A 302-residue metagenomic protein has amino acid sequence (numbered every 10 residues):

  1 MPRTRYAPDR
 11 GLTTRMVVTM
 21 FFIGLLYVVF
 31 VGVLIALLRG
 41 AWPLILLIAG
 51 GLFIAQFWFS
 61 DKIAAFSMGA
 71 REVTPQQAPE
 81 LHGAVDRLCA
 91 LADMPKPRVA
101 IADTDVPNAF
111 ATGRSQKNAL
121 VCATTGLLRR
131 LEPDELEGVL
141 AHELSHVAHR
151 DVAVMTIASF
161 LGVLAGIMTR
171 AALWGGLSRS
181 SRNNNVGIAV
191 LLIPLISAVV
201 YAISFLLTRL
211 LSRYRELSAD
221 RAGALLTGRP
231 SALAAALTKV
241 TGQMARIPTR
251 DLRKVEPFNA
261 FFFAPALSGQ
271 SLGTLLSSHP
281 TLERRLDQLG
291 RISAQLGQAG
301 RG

Functional and structural regions predicted by a protein language model:
M1, D103-V106, E135-H146: Hydrophobic alpha-helical transmembrane segments
M1-F110, A158-L217, T241-A245, Q295-G302: Hydrophobic or amphipathic, alpha-helical segments that drive membrane association/targeting
D61, V85, A123, G138-H146 (+2 more regions): Active-site recognition of the HExxH zinc-binding catalytic motif
M68, E132, A148-V152, G228 (+1 more regions): Residues in soluble alpha-helical coiled-coils and helical-bundle/repeat scaffolds
V73, T125-G138, L207: Short pre-active-site segment immediately N-terminal to the catalytic Zn-binding motif
E80, E135, T156, Y214 (+3 more regions): Alpha-helix N-cap and coil->helix boundary residues
D93-N118, R179-N184, G223-G302: Active-site-proximal gating segments in proteases and membrane effectors
L144-F160, S231: Catalytic Zn2+-binding segment of zinc metalloproteases
